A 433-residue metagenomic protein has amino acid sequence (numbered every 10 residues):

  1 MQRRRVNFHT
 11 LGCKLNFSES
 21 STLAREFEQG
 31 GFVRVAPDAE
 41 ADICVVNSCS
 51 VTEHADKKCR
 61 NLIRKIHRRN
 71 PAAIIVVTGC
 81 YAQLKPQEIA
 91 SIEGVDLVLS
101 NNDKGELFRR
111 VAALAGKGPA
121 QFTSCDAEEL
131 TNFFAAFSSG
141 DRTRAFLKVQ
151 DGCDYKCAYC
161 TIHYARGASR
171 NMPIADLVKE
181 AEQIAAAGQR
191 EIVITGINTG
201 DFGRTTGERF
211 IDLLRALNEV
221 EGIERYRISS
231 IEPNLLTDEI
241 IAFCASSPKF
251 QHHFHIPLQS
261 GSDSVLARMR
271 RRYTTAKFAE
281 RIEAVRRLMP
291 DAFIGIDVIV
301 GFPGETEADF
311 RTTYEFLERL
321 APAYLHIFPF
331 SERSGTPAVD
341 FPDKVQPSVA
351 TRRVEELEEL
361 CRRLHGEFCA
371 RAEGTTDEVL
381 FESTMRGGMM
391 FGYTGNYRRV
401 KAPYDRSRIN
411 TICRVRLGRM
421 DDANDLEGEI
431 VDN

Functional and structural regions predicted by a protein language model:
M1-T195, G200-D201, E239, F254 (+5 more regions): Proteins enriched for Cys/Gly/acidic motifs involved in redox and nucleic-acid/cofactor modification
F32-V33, A73, D96, I223-E224 (+4 more regions): A structural micro-motif
V45, C80, L107, I194 (+7 more regions): Residue-level signal for inorganic ion chemistry
A55-K57, A168-P173, G203-E208, R268-R271 (+3 more regions): Short, solvent-exposed loop/turn segments at secondary-structure boundaries
V76, L84-K85, A186-E307: Conserved SAM/AdoMet-binding glycine-rich loop
F137-S138, A242-S246, L258, C369-R371 (+2 more regions): Replace "in large, NTP-powered and nucleic-acid-processing enzymes" with "in large, NTP-powered factors and other
E305, A321-P322: Contiguous mid-protein beta-loop-alpha structural module that forms a pocket-lining wall or clamp of enzyme active
D340-N433: Terminal RNA-binding accessory module
